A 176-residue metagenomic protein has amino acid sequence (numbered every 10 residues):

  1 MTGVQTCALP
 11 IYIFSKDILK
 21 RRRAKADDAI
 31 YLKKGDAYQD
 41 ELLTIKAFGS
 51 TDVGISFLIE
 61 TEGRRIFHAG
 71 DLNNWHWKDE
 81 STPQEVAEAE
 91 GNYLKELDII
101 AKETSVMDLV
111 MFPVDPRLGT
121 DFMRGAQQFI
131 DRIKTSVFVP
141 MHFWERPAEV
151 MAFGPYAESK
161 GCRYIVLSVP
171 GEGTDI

Functional and structural regions predicted by a protein language model:
T2-L9: Short, small-residue-biased leader/transition segments that mark boundaries at the very start of proteins
A8, K78, T120-F122: Active-site-adjacent loop/helix micro-motif of nuclease/hydrolase catalytic cores
P10-K20, S136-W144: Short internal beta-strands
I13-F14, H68, D108-F112, F138-P140: Structural recognition of the beta-strand scaffold that forms the well-ordered cores of secreted hydrolase catalytic
D17-I18, S50, A69-W75, V114-P116 (+1 more regions): Active-site metal-binding loops of divalent metal-dependent hydrolases
D27-D36, L118, F122-I176: Binuclear metal-ion centers of metallo-dependent hydrolases, dominated by the metallo-beta-lactamase
D28-V106, V169-I176: Core dinuclear metal-dependent hydrolase active-site scaffold
T82-A89, L109-D131: Active-site-proximal segments of metal-dependent phosphoesterases and phosphodiesterases across multiple
